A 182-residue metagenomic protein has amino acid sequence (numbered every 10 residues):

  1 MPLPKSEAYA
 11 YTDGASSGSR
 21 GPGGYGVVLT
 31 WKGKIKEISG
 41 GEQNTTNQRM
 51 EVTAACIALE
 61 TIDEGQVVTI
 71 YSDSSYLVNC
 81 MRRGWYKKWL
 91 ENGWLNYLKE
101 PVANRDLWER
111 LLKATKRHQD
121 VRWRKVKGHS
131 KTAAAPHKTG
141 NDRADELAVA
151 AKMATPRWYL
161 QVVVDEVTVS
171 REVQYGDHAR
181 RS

Functional and structural regions predicted by a protein language model:
M1-R49, T53, I57-Q66, M81 (+2 more regions): RNase H-like nuclease fold core
T12-P22, E37, C56-G140: RNase H catalytic domain
G33, R49, Y76, N92 (+5 more regions): Charge-rich, low-complexity amphipathic helices in intrinsically disordered tails/linkers adjacent to domains
G93-N104, A150-V163: Short, surface-exposed, charge-dense and proline/glycine-enriched linear segments
R124-G128, W158-E166: Short, surface-exposed recognition loops or helix-turn segments adjacent to catalytic cores
